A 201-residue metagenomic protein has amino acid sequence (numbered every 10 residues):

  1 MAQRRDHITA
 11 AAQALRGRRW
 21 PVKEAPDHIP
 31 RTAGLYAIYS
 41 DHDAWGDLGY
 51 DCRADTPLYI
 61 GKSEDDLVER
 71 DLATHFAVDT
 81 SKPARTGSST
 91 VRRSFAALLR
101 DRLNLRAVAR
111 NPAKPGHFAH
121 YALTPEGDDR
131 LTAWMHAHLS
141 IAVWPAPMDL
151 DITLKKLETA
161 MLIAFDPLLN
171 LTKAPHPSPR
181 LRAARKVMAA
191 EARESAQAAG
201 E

Functional and structural regions predicted by a protein language model:
M1-R130, L139-E201: GIY-YIG nuclease catalytic motif and its immediate N-terminal context
M135: PLD/PLD-like phosphodiesterase catalytic module centered on the HKD motif
